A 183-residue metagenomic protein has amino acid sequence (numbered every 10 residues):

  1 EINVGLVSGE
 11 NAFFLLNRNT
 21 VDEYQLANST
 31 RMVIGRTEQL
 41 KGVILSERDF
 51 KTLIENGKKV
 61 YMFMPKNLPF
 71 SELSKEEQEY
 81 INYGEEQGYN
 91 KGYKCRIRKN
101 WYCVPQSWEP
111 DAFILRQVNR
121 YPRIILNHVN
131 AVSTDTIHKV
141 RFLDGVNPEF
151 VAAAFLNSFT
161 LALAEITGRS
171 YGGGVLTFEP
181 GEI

Functional and structural regions predicted by a protein language model:
E1-I183: Polybasic, glycine- and aromatic-enriched phosphate-binding surface used to engage nucleic acids
